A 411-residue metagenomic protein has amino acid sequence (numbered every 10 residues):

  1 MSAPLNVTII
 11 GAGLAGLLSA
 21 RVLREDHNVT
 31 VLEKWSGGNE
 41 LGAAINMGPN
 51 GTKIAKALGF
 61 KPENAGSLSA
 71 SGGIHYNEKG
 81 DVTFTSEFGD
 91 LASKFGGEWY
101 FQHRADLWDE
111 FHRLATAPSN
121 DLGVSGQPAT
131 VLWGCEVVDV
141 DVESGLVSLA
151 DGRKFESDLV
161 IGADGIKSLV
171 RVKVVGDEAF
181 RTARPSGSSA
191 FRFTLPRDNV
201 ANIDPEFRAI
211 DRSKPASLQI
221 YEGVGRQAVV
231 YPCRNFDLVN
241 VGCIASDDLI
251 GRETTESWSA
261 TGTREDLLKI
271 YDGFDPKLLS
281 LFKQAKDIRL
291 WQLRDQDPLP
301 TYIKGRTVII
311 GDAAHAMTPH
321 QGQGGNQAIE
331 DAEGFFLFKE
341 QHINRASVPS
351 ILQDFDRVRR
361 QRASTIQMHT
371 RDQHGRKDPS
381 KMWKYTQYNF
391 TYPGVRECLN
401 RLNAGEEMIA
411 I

Functional and structural regions predicted by a protein language model:
S2-I10, L14-N50, K56, K61 (+2 more regions): Extreme N-terminal segments of fungal proteins
A3-L5, K79-V82, P300, Q321-G322 (+1 more regions): C-terminal helical "tail/cap" subdomain of flavin- and related membrane-associated enzymes
I9-V22, D26-N28, L32-W35, I161-G162 (+4 more regions): Conserved mid-domain beta->alpha element of the FAD-binding
V22-E25, V29, P62-N64, H75-Y76 (+4 more regions): Preference for well-ordered, secondary-structure-rich cores of eukaryotic proteins
G38-N39, L169-V170, A316-T318: Catalytic P-loop NTPase motifs of RecA-like helicase/translocase cores
E40-A117, K377: Active-site-adjacent segment of FAD-dependent monooxygenases/related oxidoreductases
G66-S67, T130, D272-D287, R345-Q353 (+1 more regions): Acidic/histidine metal-binding catalytic segments
V82, E110-A285: Conserved FAD-binding catalytic core of PHBH/FMO-like flavoproteins
